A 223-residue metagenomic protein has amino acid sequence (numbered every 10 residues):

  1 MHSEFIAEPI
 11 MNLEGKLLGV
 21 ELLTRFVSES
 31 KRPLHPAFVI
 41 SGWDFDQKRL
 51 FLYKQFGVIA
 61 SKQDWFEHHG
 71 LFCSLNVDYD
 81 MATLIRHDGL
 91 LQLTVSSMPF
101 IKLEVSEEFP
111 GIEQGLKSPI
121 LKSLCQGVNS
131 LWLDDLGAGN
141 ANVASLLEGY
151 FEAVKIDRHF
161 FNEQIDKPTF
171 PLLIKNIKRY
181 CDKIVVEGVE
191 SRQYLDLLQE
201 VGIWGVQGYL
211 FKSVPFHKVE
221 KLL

Functional and structural regions predicted by a protein language model:
M1-V95: Bacterial c-di-GMP phosphodiesterase EAL domain
H2-L17, T24-K31, S106-G111, L136-G139 (+1 more regions): EAL-family c-di-GMP phosphodiesterase catalytic domain
K54-I59, K102-S106, I120-S123, G127-W132: Conserved kinase catalytic-core helix
K62, G89-L93, L116-L124, N142 (+2 more regions): A general structural detector for well-ordered alpha-helical segments in enzyme core domains, enriched
M81-V95, I112-L121, N140-A153: Distinct, well-ordered alpha-helical segments
S97-P99: Leucine-rich repeat
K117-D134, I177-V186: Short beta-strand/loop segments at the ligand-binding rim of alpha/beta enzyme cores
